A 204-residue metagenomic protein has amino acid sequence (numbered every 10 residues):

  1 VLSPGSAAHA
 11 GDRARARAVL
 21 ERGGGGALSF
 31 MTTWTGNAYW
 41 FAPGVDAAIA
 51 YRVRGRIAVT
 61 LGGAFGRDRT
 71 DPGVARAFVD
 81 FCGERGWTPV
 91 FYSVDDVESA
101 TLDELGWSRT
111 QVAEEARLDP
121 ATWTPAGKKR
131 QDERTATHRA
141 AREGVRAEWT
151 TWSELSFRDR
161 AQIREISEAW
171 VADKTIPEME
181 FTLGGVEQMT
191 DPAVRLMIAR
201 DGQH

Functional and structural regions predicted by a protein language model:
G5-R56, G63, W87, F91-R109 (+2 more regions): A conserved beta-strand-loop-helix scaffold within acyl/acetyltransferase catalytic domains
T60-R69: Glycine-rich phosphate-binding "P-loop"
R69-D80: Conserved acetyl-CoA-binding loop-helix of GNAT-fold acetyltransferases
G73-A75, R130-D132, A136: "Short basic amphipathic alpha-helical interaction patches in structured regions
V79, S99, T137: Short glycine-/small-residue-rich flexible loop motifs, especially phosphate/cofactor-binding loops
E114-A121, H138-V145: Acidic/polar active-site rim loop that often engages polyanionic ligands
